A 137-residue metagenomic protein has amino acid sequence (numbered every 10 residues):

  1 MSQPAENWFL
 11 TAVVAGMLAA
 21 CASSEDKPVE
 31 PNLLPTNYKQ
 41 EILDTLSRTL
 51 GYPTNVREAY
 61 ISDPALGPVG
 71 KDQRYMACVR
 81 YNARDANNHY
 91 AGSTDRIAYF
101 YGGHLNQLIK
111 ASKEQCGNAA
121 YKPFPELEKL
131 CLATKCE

Functional and structural regions predicted by a protein language model:
M1-F9: Bacterial N-terminal signal peptides that target proteins for export
M17-A20: C-terminal motif of bacterial Sec signal peptides marking the signal peptidase cleavage site
A22-E137: Cystatin/cathelin-like cysteine-protease inhibitor module
